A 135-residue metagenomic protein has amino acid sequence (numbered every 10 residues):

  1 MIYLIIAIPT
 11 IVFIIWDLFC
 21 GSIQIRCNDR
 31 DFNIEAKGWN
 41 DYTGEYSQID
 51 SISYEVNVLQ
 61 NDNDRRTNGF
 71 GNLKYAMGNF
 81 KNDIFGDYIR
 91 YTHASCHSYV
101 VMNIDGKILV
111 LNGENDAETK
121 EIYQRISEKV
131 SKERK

Functional and structural regions predicted by a protein language model:
M1-I23: Alpha-helical transmembrane spans
I11, N28-D31, D105: Generic signal for short, ordered secondary-structure residues within or immediately flanking folded domains
G21, N40, K107-L109: Short acidic/polar mixed-charge low-complexity motifs
G21-N33: Alpha-helical transmembrane signal-anchor/signal-peptide segments
C27, G44, E114: A conserved hydrophobic position in a structured secondary element of the catalytic/binding core that shapes
E35-D105: Non-transmembrane, membrane-adjacent beta-strand/coil modules in membrane-associated proteins and peripheral
V58, T92-K135: Terminal and domain-flanking low-complexity segments
